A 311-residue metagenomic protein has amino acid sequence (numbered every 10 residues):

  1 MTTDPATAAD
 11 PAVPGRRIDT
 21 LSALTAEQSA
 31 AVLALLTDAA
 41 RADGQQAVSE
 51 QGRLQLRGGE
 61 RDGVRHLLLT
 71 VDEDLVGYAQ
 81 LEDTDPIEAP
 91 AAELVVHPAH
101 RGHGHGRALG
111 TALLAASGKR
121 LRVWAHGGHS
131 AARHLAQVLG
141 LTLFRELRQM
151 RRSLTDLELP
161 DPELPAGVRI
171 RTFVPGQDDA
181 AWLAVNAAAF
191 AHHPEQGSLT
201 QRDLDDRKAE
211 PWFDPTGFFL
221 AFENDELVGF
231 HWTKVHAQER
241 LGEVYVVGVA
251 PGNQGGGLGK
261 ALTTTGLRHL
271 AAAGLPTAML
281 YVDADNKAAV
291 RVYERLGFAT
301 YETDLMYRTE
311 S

Functional and structural regions predicted by a protein language model:
M1-L54, P162-G197: Short amphipathic alpha-helix that is part of the acyltransferase structural core
M1-P14, D83-A91, H97-V168, Y307: Acyl-donor-binding surface of acyltransferase catalytic domains
S22, A26-S29, L36-S117, R122 (+3 more regions): Conserved donor-binding loop and adjoining core beta-sheet/short helix segment in diverse acyl/aminoacyl transferases
T25, Q149-F173, D178, Y281-K287 (+2 more regions): C-terminal "cap" of GNAT-fold acetyltransferases
V96, V247-V249, V282: Hydrophobic adenine-recognition pocket in adenosine-nucleotide-binding enzymes
G102-A116, V246-P251, G255-A272, V290-R295: Conserved acetyl-CoA-binding loop-helix of GNAT-fold acetyltransferases
R107-A108, G127-E146, G255-G256, K260 (+2 more regions): Conserved active-site alpha-helix within GNAT-family acetyltransferase domains
F190-H236, P251: Phosphate-binding active sites in nucleotide-utilizing proteins
